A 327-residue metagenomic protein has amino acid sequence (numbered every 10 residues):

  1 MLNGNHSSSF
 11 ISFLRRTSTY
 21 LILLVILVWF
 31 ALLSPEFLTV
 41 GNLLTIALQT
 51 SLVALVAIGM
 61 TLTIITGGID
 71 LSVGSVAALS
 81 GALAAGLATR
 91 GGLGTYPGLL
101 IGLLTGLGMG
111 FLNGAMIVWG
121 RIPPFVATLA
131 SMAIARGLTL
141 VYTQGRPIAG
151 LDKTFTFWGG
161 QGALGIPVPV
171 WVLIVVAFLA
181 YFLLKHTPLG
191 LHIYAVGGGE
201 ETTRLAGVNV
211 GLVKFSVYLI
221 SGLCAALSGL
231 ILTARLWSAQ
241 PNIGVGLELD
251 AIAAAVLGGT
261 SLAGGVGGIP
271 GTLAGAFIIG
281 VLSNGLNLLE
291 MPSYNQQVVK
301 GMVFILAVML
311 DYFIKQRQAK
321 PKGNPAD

Functional and structural regions predicted by a protein language model:
M1-V28, L32, L205-L212, L286-D327: Cytosolic-side transmembrane-helix boundaries in multi-pass membrane proteins
S7-I11, I69, A88-R90, G94 (+6 more regions): Short loop segments and helix-boundary regions at transmembrane helix junctions of multi-pass inner-membrane proteins
T17-L24, I46, V53-A54, S75-L79 (+7 more regions): Hydrophobic alpha-helical transmembrane segments
T19-L32, G59-M60, R136-G137, V172-L183 (+4 more regions): Hydrophobic core segments of alpha-helical transmembrane domains in multi-pass membrane transport and ion-translocation
V28-G91, M116-R121, A255, G259-I269 (+1 more regions): Single transmembrane alpha-helix segments in multi-pass membrane proteins
L93-G102, L107-N113, I117, L164-A239: Helix-loop-helix "hairpin" substructures at the membrane interface of multi-pass membrane proteins
P124-T187, V213-S216, R235-G244, N295 (+1 more regions): Transmembrane helix-bundle core of multi-pass membrane transporters and related energy-transducing complexes
A225, R235-G301: Transmembrane alpha-helical segments in multi-pass inner-membrane proteins
